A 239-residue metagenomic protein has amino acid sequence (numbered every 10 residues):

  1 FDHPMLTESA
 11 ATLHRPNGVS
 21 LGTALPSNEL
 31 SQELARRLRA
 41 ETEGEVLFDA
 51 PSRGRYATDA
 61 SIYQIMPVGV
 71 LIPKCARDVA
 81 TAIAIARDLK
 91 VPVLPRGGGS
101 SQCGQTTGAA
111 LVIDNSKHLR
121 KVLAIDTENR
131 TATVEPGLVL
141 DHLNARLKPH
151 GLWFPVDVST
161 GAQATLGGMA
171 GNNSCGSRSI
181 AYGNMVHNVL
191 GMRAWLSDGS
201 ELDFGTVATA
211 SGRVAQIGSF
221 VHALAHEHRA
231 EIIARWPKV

Functional and structural regions predicted by a protein language model:
D2-A60, I85-V93: N-terminal accessory segments
A24-N28, G69-I72, T133, Y182 (+1 more regions): Hydrophobic alpha-helical scaffolding
S31-Q32, V79, L140, N188: Generic non-transmembrane alpha-helix signal with a bias for helix starts/N-cap capping motifs
L38, A50-L119, P155: Glycine-rich N-terminal segment of FAD-binding domains in flavoprotein oxidoreductases, spanning the beta-loop-helix
I65-V68, T127-T131: Short, solvent-exposed beta-strand edge segments and adjacent coil->beta transition regions
K121-I125, T131-V239: FAD-binding subdomain of flavoenzyme oxidoreductases
